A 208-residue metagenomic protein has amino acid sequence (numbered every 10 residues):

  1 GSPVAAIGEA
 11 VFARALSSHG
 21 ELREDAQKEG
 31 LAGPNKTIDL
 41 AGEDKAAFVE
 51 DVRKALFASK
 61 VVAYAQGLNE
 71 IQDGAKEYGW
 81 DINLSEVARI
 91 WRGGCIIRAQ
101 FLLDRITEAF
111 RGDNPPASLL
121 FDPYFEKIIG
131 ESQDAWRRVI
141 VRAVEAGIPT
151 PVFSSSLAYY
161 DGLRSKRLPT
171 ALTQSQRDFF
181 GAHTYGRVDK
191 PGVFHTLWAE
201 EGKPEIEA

Functional and structural regions predicted by a protein language model:
S2-A208: NAD(P)-dependent dehydrogenase/reductase Rossmann-like domain
